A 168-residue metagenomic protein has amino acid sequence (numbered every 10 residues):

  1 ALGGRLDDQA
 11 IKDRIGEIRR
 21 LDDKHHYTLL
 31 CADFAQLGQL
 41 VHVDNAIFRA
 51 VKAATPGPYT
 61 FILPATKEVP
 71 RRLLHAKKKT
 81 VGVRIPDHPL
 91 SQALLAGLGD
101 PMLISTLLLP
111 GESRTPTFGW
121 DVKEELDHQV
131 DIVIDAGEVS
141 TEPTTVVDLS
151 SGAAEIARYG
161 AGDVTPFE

Functional and structural regions predicted by a protein language model:
A1-E168: Active-site-adjacent structural elements in enzyme catalytic cores
